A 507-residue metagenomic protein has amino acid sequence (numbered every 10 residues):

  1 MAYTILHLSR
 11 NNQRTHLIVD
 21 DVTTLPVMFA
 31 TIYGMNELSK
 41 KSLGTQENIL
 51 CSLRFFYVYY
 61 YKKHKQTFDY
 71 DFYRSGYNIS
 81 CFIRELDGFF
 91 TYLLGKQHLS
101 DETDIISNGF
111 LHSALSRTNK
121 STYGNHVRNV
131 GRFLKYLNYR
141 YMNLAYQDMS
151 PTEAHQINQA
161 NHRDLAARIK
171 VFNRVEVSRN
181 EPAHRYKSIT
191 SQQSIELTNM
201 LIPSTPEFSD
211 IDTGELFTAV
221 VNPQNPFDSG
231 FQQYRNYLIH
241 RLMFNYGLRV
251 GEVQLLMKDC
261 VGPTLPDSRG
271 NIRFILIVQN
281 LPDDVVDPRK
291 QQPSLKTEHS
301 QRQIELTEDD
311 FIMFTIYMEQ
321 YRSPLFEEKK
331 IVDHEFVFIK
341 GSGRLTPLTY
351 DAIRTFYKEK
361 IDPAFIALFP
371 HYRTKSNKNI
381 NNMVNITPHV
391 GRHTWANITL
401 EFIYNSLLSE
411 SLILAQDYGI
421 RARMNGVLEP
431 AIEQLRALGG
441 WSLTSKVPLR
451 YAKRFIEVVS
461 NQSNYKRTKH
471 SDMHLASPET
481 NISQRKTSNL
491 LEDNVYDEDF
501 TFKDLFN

Functional and structural regions predicted by a protein language model:
M1-N143, Q147, H155, D164 (+3 more regions): Charge-rich, intrinsically disordered N-terminal extensions that act as flexible nucleic-acid engagement or regulatory
Y139-L144, M243-I272: Short, charged phosphate-coordinating catalytic segments
Y146-F217: Flexible interdomain linker/hinge and immediately adjacent N-terminus of the catalytic tyrosine-recombinase domain
S204-V250: Basic, Lys/Arg- and aromatic-enriched nucleic-acid-binding interface segment
P223-Q224, L256-I316, P324: Conserved tyrosine-mediated DNA breakage-rejoining catalytic core shared by Y-recombinases
K290-T315, H334-E359, N381-P388: C-terminal catalytic core of Y-nucleophile DNA break-rejoin enzymes
Y350-R354, L368-A437, L443-R450: Short basic/aromatic active-site micro-motif
G426-I432, A437-A476, T487-L491: Catalytic-site neighborhood detector that most strongly recognizes the C-terminal catalytic loop/helix of tyrosine
